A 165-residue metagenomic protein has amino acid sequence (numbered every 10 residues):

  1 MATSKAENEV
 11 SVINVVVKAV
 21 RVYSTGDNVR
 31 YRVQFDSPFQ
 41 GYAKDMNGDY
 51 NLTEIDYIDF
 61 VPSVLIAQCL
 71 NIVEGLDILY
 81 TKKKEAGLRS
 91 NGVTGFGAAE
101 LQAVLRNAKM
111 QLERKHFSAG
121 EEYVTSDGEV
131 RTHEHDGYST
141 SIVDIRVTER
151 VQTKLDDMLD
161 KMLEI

Functional and structural regions predicted by a protein language model:
M1-K5: N-terminal acidic, proline/glycine-rich, low-complexity intrinsically disordered segments
N14-V17: Structural detector for short beta-strands of small beta-barrel domains
V29-Y31: Short aromatic-glycine-enriched beta-strand elements
F39-T148, T153: Acidic, low-complexity, intrinsically disordered interaction modules
D160-I165: Short acidic DE-rich linear segments
